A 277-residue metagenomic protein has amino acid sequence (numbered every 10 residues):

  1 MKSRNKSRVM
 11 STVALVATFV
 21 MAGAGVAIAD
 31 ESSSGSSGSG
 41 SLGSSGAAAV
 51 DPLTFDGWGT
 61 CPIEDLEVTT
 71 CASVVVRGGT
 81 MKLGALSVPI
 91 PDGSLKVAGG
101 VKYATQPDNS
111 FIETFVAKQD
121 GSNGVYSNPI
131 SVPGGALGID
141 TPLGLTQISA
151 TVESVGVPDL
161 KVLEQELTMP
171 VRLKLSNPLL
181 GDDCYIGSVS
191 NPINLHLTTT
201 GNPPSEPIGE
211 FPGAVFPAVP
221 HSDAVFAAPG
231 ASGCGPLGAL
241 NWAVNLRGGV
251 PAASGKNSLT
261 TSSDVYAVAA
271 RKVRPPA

Functional and structural regions predicted by a protein language model:
M1-E31: Secretory targeting and sorting signals
D30-A277: Extracytosolic secretory-pathway proteins
